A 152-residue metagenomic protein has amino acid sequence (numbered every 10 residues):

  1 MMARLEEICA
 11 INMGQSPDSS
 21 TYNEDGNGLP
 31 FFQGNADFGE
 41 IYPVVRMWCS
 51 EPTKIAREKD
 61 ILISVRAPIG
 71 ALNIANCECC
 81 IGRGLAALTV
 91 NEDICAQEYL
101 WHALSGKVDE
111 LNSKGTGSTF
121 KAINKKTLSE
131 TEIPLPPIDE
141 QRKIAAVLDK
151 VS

Functional and structural regions predicted by a protein language model:
M1, N27-P30, G84: A generic secondary-structure signal marking the coil-to-beta-strand transition
M1-S16, E130-A145, S152: Non-catalytic DNA-recognition/assembly elements of restriction-modification systems
R4-I8, I74-E78, R83-L135: Basic, amphipathic alpha-helical recognition segments used for DNA target recognition
E6-T21, G28-E58: Sequence-specific dsDNA recognition surfaces
Y22-G26, E78-C79: A short beta-turn/loop motif at secondary-structure boundaries
E40-Y42, L72, Q97: Short helix/loop capping segments that flank catalytic or ligand/cofactor-binding pockets
I63-S64: A generic structural signal for residues embedded in beta-strands
A67-A71: Short, charged beta-turn/beta-strand-edge "cap" motif at the junction between a beta-strand and an adjacent loop
